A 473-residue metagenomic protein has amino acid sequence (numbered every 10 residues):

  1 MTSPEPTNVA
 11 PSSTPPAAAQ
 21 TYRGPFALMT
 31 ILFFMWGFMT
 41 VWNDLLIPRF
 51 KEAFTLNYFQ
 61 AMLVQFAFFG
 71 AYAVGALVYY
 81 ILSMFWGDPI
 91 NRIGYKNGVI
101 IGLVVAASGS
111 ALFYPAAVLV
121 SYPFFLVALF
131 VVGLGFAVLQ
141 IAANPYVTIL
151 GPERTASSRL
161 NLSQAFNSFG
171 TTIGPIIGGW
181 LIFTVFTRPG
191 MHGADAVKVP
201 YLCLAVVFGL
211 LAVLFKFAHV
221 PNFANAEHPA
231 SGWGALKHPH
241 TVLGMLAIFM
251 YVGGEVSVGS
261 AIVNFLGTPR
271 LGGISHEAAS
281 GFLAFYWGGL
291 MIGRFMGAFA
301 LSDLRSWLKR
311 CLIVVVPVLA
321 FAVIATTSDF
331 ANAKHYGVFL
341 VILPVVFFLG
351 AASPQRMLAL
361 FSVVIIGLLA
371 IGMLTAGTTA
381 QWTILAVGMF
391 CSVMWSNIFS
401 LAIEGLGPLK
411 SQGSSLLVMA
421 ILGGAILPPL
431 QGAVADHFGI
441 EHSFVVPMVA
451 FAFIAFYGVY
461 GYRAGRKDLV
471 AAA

Functional and structural regions predicted by a protein language model:
M1-F38, E52, W233: Cytosolic juxtamembrane N-terminal segment immediately preceding the first transmembrane helix of multi-pass
S3, G174, G178-T187, L202-A226 (+2 more regions): C-terminal membrane-cytosol helix-exit motif in multi-pass small-molecule transporters
G24-L56, A76-Y79, G174, V258-L266: Extracytoplasmic
N43-I47, P175, L236-A298, A325-T327: Extracytoplasmic gate region of multi-pass secondary transporters
L63-G87, A284-M296, G423-I426: Central cavity-lining transmembrane alpha-helices of secondary-active solute carriers, predominantly the Major
A76-P123: Conserved MFS/SLC helix-loop-helix module at the cytosolic interface between two early adjacent transmembrane helices
V104-L119, V318-A333, F347-A351, V364-A376: C-terminal ends and interior cores of transmembrane alpha-helices in multi-pass membrane transporters/permeases
T155-F183, S414-P428: Glycine-rich segments within core transmembrane alpha-helices of 12-TM secondary carriers
